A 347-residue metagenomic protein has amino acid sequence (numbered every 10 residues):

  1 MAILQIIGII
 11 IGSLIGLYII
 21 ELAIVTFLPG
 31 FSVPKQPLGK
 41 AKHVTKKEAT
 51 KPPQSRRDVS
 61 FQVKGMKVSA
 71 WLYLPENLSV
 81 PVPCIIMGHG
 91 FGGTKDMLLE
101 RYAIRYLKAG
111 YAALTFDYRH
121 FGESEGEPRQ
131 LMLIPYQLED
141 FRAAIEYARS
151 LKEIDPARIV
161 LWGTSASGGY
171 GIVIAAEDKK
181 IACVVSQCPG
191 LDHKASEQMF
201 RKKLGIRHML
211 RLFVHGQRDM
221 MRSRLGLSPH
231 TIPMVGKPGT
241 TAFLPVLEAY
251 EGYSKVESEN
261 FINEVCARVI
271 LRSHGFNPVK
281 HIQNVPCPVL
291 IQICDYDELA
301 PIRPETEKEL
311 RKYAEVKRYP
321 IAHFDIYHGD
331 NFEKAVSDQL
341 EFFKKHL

Functional and structural regions predicted by a protein language model:
L38-V80, G329: N-terminal cap/lid segment of alpha/beta-hydrolase-fold proteins
V80-G90: Short beta-strand element of the alpha/beta-hydrolase
F91-I104, Y118, R303: The serine-hydrolase catalytic nucleophile loop
T94-L98, F121-P156, G329-A335: Catalytic nucleophile-loop/oxyanion-hole region of alpha/beta-hydrolase and closely related hydrolase-like folds
R105-E125: Conserved alpha/beta-hydrolase
Y170-K255: Alpha/beta-hydrolase-fold enzymes
V285, I291-I293: Short beta-strand/loop motif that positions the catalytic acidic residue of the alpha/beta-hydrolase fold
I293, E298-P304: Conserved alpha/beta-hydrolase "acid-adjacent" motif
